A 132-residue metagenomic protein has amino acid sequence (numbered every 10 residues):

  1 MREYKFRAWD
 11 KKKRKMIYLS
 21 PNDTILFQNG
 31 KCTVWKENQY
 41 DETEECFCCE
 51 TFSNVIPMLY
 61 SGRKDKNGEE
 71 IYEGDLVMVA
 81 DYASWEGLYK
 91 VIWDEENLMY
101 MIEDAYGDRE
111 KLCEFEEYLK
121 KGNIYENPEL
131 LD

Functional and structural regions predicted by a protein language model:
M1-D132: Secondary-structure transition motif
